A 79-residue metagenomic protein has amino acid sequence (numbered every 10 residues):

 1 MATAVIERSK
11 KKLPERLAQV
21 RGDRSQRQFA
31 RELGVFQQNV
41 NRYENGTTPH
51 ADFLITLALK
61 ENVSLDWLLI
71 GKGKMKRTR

Functional and structural regions predicted by a protein language model:
M1-R24, E32: A short, Lys/Arg-rich alpha-helix, primarily the initiator
G22-R42: Short alpha-helical DNA-recognition segment
R27, I55, D66: Residues within the helices of the helix-turn-helix
G46-L59, M75-R77: Short, basic-rich loop-to-helix N-cap that marks the start of a DNA-contacting helix
N62-R79: Short C-terminal boundary/hinge segments that cap the last helix of small helical domains
